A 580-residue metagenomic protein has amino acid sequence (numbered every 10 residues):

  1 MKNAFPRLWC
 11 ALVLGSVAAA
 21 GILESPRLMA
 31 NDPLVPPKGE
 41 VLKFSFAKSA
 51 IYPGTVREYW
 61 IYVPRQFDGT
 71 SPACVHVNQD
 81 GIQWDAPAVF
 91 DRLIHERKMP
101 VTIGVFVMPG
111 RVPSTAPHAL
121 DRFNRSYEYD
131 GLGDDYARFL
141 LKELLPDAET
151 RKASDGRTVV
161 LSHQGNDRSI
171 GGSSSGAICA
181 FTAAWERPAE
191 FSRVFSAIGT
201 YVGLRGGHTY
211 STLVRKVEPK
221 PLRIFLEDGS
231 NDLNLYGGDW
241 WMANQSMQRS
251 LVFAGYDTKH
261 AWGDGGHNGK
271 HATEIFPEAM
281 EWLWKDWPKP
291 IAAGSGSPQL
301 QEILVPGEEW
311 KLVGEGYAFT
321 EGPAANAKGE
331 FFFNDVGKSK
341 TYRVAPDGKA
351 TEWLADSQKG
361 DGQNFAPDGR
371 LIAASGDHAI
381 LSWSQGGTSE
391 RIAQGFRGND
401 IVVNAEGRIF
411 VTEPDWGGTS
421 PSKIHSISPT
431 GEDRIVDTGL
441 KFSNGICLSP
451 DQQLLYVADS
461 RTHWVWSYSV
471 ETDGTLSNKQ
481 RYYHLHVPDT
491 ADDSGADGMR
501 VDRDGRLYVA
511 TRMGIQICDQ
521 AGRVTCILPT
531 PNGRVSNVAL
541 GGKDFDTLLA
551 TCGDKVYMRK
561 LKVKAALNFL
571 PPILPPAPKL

Functional and structural regions predicted by a protein language model:
G21-A292: Non-catalytic cap/lid and distal C-terminal segments of serine-dependent acyl enzymes
A292-E309, E413, N568-F569, P576: Blade/loop signatures of beta-propeller domains
G296-P298, E309-K340: Beta-strand-rich domains and repeat architectures in extracellular enzymes and scaffolds, especially beta-propellers
W310-G314, K349-L354, T388-A393, E432-T438 (+2 more regions): A short beta-strand motif characteristic of beta-propeller blades
E315-E330, D356-S375, A379, G395-K423 (+4 more regions): Beta-rich, blade/repeat-based domains predominating in secreted/periplasmic proteins but also intracellular
V336, G376, P414-W416, S460 (+5 more regions): Short loop/turn segments immediately following the C-termini of beta-strands
K340-Y342, A379-L381, K423-H425, W464-W466 (+2 more regions): A short loop-to-beta-strand structural motif that recurs across blades of beta-propeller domains
Y468-T475, L561-N568: Short loop/turn segments immediately following beta-strands, especially the blade-tip and inter-blade linker loops
